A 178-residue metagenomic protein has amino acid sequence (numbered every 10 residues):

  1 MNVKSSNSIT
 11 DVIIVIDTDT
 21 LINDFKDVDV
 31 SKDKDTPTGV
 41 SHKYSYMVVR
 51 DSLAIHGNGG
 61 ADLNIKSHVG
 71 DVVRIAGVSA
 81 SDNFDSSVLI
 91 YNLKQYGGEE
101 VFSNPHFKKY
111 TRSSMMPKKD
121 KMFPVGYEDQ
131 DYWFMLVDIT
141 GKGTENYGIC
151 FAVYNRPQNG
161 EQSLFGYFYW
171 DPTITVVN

Functional and structural regions predicted by a protein language model:
M1-M47: N-terminal leader/pro-regions and domain N-caps
V15, A76-V78, C150-A152: Residue-level recognition of well-ordered beta-strand positions that form the cores of beta-sheet-rich folds across
K32-T36, K43, D51-N58, N178: Compositionally biased, intrinsically disordered low-complexity segments enriched in polar/Pro/Gly and often Gln
S52-D138: Extracellular-facing segments of soluble proteins and assemblies that are Gly/Ser/Thr-biased and enriched in aromatics
K108-S114, G141-N146, G166, V177: GH16 jelly-roll
P117, Q130, E145-N146, V153 (+1 more regions): Structural signature for extended repeat/solenoid scaffolds and their inter-repeat hinge/linker regions, spanning
G141-G160: Internal, hydrophobic beta-strand segments that form the core of beta-sheet-rich folds
E161-N178: Short beta-strand elements
